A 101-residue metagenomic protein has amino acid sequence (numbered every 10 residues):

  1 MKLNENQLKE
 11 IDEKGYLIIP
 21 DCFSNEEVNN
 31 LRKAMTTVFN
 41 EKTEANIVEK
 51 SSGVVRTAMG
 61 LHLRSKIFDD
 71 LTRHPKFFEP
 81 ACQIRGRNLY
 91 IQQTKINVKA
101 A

Functional and structural regions predicted by a protein language model:
M1-K14, I19-A101: Non-heme Fe(II)-dependent double-stranded beta-helix
